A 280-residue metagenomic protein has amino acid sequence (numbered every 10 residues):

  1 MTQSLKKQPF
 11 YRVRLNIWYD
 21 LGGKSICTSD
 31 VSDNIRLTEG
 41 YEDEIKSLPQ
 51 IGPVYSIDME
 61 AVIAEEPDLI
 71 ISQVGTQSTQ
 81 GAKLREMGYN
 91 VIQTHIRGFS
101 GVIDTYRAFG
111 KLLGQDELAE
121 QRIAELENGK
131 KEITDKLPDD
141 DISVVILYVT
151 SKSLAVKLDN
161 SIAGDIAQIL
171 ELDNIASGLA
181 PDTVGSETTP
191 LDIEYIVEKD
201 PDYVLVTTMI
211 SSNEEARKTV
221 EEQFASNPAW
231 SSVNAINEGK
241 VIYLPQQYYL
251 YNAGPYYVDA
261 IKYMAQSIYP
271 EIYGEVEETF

Functional and structural regions predicted by a protein language model:
M1-I17, E117-L147, T208, Y263-F280: Bacterial Sec-exported substrate-binding components of ABC uptake systems
T2, K6, V13-E65, L69 (+2 more regions): A short, structured surface patch at a secondary-structure boundary
Y11, S29, V74, Y203 (+2 more regions): Short secondary-structure boundary segments
R36-L37, Q77-T79, H95-A108, S143-I166: Extracytoplasmic ligand-binding site segments that recognize negatively charged/polar headgroups
P49-E60, R97, P181-I193: Short helix-initiation/N-cap motifs at beta->coil->alpha
I57-E66, E86-M87, P190-D200: Short helices/loops that flank or line small-molecule/ion binding pockets
I103-D104, A108-G114, E120, T134 (+1 more regions): Structured C-terminal subdomain patch of bacterial secreted/periplasmic proteins
V156-E187: Alpha-helical, coiled-coil/dimerization segments enriched in small aliphatic residues
